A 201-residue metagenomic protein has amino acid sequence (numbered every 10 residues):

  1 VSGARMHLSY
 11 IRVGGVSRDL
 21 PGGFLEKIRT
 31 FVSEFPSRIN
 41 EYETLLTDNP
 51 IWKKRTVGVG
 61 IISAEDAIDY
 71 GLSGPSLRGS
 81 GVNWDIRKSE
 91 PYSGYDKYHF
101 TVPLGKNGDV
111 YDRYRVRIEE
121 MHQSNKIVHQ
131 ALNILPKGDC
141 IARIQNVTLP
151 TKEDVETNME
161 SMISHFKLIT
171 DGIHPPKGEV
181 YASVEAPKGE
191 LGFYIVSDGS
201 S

Functional and structural regions predicted by a protein language model:
V1-S200: Metal/cofactor-centered catalytic core regions of large enzymes
